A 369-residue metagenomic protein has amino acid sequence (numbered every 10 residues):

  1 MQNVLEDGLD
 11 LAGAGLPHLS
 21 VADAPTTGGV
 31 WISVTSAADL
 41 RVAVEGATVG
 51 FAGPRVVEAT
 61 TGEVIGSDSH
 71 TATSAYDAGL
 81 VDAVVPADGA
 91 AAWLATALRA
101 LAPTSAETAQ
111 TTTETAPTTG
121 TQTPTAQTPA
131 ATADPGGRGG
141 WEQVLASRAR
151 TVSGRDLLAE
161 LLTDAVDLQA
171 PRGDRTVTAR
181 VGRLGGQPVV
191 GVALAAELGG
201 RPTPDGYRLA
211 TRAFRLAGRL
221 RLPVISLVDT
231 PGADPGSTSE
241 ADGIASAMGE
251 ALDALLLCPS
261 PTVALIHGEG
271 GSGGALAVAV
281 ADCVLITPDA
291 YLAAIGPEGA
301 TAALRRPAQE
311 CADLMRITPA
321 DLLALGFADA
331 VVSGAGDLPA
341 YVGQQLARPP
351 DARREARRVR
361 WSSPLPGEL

Functional and structural regions predicted by a protein language model:
M1-S105, P231-G343, A347: Conserved catalytic cores of soluble enzyme domains, especially glycine-rich substrate-binding beta-alpha loops
D7, T71, A90-W93, G140-Q143 (+8 more regions): General structural feature for long, well-ordered alpha-helical segments within catalytic domains of soluble enzymes
L9-G13, A196-V224, D253-S260: A structural preference for long, well-packed, hydrophobic secondary-structure segments
L16, T176-A179, P188, L222-P223 (+1 more regions): Short glycine-rich loop/turn motifs
A91-V189, A193-G199, P339-L369: Intrinsically disordered, low-complexity segments enriched in small/flexible residues
G139, T203, A308: Residue-level signal for threonine
V181-A195, R208-P235: A structural preference for short, pocket-lining loop segments at secondary-structure junctions
